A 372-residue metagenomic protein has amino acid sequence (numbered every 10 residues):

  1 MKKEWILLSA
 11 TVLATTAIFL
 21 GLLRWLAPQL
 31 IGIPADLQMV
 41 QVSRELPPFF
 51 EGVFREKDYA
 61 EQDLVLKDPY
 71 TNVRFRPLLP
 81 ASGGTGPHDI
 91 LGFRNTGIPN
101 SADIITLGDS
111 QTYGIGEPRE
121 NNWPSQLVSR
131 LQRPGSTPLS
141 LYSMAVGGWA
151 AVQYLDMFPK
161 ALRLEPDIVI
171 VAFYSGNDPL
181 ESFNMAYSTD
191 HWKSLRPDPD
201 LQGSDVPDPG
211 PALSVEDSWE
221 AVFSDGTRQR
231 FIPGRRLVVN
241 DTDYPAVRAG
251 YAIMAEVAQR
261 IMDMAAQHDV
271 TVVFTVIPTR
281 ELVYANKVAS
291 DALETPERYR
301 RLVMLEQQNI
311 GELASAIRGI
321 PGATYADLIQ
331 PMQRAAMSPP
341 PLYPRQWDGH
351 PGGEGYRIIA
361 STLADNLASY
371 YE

Functional and structural regions predicted by a protein language model:
M1-T15: N-terminal Sec-pathway targeting helices
L7-L8, L22, R345-E372: Histidine-centered active-site loop/cap adjacent to the catalytic His in serine esterases/O-acetyl transfer systems
T16-D36: Membrane-interface motif at the C-terminal end of an N-terminal transmembrane signal
G32-R130, G135, M332-L342: Membrane/wall-proximal cationic-aromatic binding patches
D103-I105, Q111-D200, G210-S214, A221: Conserved SGNH/GDSL esterase-like catalytic core that processes O-acyl groups on lipids and polysaccharides
D109, Y154, V169, A265 (+3 more regions): Generic structural signal for small/hydrophobic residues in well-ordered secondary structure, especially within
A151, L155, Y251, A255 (+1 more regions): Short, amphipathic alpha-helical "lid/cap" segments that border enzyme active or binding sites
Y174-S315, L328-R334: Serine-dependent acyl-ester chemistry module
